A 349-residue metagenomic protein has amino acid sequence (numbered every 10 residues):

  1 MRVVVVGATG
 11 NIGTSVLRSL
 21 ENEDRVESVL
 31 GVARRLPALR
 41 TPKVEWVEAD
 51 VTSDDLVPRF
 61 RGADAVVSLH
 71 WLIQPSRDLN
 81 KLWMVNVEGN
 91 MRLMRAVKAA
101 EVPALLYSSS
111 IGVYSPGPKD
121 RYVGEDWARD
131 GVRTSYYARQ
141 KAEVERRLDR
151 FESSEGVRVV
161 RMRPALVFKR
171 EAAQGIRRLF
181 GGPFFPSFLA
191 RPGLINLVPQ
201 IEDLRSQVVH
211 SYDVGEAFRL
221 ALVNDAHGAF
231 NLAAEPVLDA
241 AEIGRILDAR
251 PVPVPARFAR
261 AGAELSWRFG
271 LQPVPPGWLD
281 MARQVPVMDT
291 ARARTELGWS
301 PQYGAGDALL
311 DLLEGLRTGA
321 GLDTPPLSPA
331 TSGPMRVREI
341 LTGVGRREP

Functional and structural regions predicted by a protein language model:
M1-N22: N-terminal Rossmann NAD(P)H-binding glycine-rich loop of SDR-like oxidoreductase domains
A38, V44, E48-E88, A96 (+1 more regions): NAD(P)H-binding glycine-rich loop region in Rossmannoid oxidoreductase-like domains and their noncatalytic homologs
K81-R92, R139-Q140, V209: Glycine-rich NAD(P)-binding loop of the Rossmann-fold in SDR/ketoreductase-type enzymes
E88, R92-Y137: Conserved Rossmann-fold NAD(P)-dependent oxidoreductase catalytic core, especially the SDR/UDP-sugar
D120-F168: Catalytic helix-loop patch of NAD(P)-dependent Rossmann-fold dehydrogenases
E152-S206: NAD(P)-dependent short-chain dehydrogenase/reductase
K169, V198-L204, F230-L238, G244-D248 (+1 more regions): Glycine-rich Rossmann NAD(P)(H)-binding loop
D213-P276, T290, L310-D311, G319 (+2 more regions): Mid/C-terminal beta-alpha module of Rossmann-like enzyme folds, strongest in SDR-family dehydrogenases/epimerases
